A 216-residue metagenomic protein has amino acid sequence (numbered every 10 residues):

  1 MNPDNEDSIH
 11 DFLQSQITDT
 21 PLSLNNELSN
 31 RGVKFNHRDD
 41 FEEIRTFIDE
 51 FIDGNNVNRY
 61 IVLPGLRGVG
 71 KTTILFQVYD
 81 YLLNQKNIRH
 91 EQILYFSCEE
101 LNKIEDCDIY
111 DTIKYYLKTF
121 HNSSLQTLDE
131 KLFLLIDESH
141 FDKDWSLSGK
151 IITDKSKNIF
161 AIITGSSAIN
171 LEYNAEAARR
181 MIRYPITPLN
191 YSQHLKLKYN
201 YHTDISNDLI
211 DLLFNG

Functional and structural regions predicted by a protein language model:
M1-N58: A short, basic N-terminal segment
V57-F76: Walker A/P-loop nucleotide-binding motif
T72-H90: P-loop NTPase Walker A phosphate-binding motif
L94-D129: Short glycine-rich substrate-engagement loop in P-loop NTPases that contacts/grips substrate
S124-W145: Conserved P-loop NTPase "ATPase switch" module shared by AAA+ and STAND
L135, F160-S166: Structural recognition of the conserved hydrophobic beta-strand(s) that form the central parallel beta-sheet of P-loop
S146-I162: Conserved catalytic/switch belt of AAA+ P-loop NTPases
S166, L171-G216: Interdomain motor-coupling "hinge/lid" segment immediately C-terminal to the ATP-binding subdomain of NTP-driven enzymes
